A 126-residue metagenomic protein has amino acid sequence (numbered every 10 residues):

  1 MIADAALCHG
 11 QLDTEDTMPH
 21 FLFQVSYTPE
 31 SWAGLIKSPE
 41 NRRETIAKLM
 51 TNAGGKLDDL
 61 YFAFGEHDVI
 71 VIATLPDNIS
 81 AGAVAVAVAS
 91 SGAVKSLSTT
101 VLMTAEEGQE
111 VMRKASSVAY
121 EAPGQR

Functional and structural regions predicted by a protein language model:
A3-T17: Short, Lys/Arg-enriched N-terminal segments with co-localized hydrophobic residues within the first ~10-30 amino acids
D13-R126: A compositional/biophysical signature of low hydrophobicity enriched in polar/charged and small residues
